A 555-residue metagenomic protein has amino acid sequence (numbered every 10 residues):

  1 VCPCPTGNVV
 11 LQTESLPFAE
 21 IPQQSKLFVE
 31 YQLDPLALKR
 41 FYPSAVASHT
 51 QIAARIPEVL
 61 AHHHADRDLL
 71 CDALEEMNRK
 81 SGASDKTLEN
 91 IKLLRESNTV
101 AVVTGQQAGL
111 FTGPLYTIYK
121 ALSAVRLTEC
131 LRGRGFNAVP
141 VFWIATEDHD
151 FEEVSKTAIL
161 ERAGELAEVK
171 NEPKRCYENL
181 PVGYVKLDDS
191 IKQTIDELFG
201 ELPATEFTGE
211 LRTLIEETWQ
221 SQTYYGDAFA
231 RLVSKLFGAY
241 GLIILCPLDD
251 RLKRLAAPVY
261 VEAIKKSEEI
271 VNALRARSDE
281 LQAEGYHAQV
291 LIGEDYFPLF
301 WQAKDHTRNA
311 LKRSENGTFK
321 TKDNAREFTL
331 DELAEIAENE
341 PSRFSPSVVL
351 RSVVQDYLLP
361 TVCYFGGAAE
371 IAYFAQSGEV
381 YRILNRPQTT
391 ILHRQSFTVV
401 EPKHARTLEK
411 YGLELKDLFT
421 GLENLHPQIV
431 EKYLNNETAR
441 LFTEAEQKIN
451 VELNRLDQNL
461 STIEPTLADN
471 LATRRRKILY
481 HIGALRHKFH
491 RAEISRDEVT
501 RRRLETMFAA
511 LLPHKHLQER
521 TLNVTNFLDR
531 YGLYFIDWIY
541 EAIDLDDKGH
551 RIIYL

Functional and structural regions predicted by a protein language model:
C4, L11, L232-F328, N424 (+1 more regions): Long, compositionally biased intrinsically disordered regions
P22-T87, F297, H481-R486, L504: Low-complexity, highly charged intrinsically disordered N-terminal segments that act as targeting/localization
S97-R132, G366: N-terminal catalytic cores of NTP/NDP-binding nucleotidyl/phosphoryl-transfer enzymes
P114-L115, T128-D150, T389: Glycine-rich phosphate/pyrophosphate-binding loops and their adjacent beta-strand/loop elements at enzyme active sites
P114-Y116, D150-T157, L255-Y260, Q376: Short acidic, glycine/serine/threonine-rich loops at helix termini
V154-I159, A163-A167, V399-E431: A structural-propensity feature for long, helix-poor, extended segments
A158-L187: A glycine-rich helix N-cap at a beta->alpha junction
A288-V362, A368-E379, R394, E401 (+1 more regions): A translation/RNA-centric and nucleic-acid-associated enzymatic feature enriched in Class II aminoacyl-tRNA synthetases
